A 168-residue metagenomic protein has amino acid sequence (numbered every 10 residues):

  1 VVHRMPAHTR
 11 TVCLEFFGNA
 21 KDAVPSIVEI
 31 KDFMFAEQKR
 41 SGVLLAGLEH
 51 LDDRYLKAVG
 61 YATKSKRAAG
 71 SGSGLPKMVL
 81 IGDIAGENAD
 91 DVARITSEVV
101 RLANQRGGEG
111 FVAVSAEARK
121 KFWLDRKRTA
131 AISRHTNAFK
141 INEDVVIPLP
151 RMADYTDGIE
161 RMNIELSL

Functional and structural regions predicted by a protein language model:
V1-L168: Noncatalytic alpha-helical scaffold of FAD-dependent oxidoreductases
